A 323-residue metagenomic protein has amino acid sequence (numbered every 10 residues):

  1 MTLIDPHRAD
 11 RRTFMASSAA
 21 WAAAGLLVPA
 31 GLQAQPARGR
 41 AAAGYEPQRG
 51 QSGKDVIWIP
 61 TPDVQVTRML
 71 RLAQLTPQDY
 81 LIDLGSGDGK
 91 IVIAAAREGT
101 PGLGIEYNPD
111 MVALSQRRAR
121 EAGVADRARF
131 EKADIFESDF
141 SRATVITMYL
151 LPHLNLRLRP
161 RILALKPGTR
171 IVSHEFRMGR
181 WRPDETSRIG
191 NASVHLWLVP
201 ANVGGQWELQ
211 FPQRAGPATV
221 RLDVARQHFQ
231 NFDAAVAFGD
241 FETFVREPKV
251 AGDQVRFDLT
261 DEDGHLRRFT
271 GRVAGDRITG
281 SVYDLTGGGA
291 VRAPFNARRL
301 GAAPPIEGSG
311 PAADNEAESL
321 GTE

Functional and structural regions predicted by a protein language model:
M1-A9, T13, A20-G25: N-terminal secretory signal peptides
W21, L32-T76: S-adenosyl-L-methionine
Q78-G85: Conserved class I S-adenosyl-L-methionine
K90-G99: Conserved SAM-binding loop of SAM-dependent methyltransferases across substrates and taxa, primarily the Class I
P101-E106: Conserved SAM-binding motif I beta-strand of class I
Q116-F140: S-adenosyl-L-methionine
N155-N202: C-terminal substrate-binding/active-site "lid" region of AdoMet-derived donor-dependent transferases
G204-A302, G310-P311, A317-E323: Central antiparallel beta-sheet cores of small beta-barrel/beta-sandwich binding domains
